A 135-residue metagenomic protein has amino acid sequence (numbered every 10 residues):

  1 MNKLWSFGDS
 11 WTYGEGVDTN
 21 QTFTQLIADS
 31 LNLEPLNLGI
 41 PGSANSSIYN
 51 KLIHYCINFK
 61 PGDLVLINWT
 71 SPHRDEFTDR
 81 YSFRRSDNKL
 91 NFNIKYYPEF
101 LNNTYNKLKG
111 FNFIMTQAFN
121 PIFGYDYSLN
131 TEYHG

Functional and structural regions predicted by a protein language model:
M1-S47, K51: Serine-esterase "nucleophile elbow" of acetyl-processing enzymes
I53-G135: Alpha-helical cap/lid subdomain in secreted, periplasmic, or secretory-pathway luminal O-acyl-processing enzymes
